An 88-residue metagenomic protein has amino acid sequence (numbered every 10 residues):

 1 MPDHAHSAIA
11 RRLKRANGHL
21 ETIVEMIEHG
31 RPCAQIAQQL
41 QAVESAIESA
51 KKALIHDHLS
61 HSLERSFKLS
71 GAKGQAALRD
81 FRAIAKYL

Functional and structural regions predicted by a protein language model:
M1-L88: Solvent-exposed interaction patches of small proteins and small membrane subunits
